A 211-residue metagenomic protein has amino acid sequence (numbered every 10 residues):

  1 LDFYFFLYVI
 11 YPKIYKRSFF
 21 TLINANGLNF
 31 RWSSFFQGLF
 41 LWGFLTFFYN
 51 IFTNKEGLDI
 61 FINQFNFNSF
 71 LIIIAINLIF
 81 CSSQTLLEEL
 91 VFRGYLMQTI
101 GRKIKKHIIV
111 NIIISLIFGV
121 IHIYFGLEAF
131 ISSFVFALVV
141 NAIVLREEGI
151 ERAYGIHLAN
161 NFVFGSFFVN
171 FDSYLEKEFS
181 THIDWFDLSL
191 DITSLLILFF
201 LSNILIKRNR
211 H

Functional and structural regions predicted by a protein language model:
L1, I14-F19: N-terminal transmembrane hairpin
L1-D2, F40-F44, L188-L195: Hydrophobic H-region at the start of alpha-helical membrane spans
L1-I10: Alpha-helical transmembrane segments in multi-pass membrane proteins
V9-K13, F47, I51-K55, R146 (+2 more regions): Hydrophobic membrane-targeting alpha-helices
V9-K13, T21, T99: Helix-loop junctions at the membrane interface of multi-pass solute transporters
F19-L87, M97-Q98: Juxtamembrane helix-loop-helix connectors linking adjacent transmembrane helices in multi-pass membrane enzymes
I73-H211: Transmembrane helix-loop-helix hairpins at the membrane interface of multi-pass integral membrane proteins
